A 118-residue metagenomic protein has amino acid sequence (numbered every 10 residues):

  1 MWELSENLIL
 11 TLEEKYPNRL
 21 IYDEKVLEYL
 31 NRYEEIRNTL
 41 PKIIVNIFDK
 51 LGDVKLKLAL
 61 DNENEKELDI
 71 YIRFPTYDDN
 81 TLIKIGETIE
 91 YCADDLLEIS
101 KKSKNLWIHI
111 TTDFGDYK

Functional and structural regions predicted by a protein language model:
M1-L10: Eukaryotic low-complexity, non-globular regulatory regions
I9-L51: Helical scaffold of the NTase/Pol beta-like nucleotidyltransferase catalytic core
N38, G52-K55, L97, K101: Residue-level signal for secondary-structure boundary elements
I44, D78-K104: Short, non-transmembrane amphipathic alpha-helical segments
V45-R73: Short edge beta-strands and adjacent turn/loop segments
F74-N80, Y117: Short acidic, S/G/P-rich loop/turn micro-motifs used as interaction or catalytic elements
L96-K118: A short amphipathic beta-strand at an alpha->beta junction
